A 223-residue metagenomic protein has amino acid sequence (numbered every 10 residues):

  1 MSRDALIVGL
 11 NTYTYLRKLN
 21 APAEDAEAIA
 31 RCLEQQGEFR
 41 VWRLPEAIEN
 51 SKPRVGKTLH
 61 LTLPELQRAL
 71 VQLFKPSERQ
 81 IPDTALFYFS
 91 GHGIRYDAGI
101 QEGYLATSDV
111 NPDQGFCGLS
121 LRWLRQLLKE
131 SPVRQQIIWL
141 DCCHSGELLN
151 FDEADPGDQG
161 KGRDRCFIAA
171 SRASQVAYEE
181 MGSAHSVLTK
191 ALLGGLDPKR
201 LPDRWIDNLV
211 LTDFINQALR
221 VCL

Functional and structural regions predicted by a protein language model:
M1, E34-Q35, R95-G99, D158-K161: Short glycine/proline-enriched loop/turn "hinge" motifs that connect secondary-structure elements and lie
M1-K18: Short glycine-rich His-centered loop
S2, T58-F151, A184, D203-R204 (+1 more regions): Caspase-like (clan CD) cysteine peptidase catalytic core
R3, F39, R165: Short, conserved active-site loop motifs that form the nucleotide-linked donor/cofactor pocket
V8-N11, L44-I48, Y88-H92, S108 (+2 more regions): Active-site-proximal beta-strand/loop segments in catalytic clefts of secreted hydrolases
G9, L19, A26, C117-G118 (+1 more regions): Active-site-proximal C-terminal subdomain of hydrolase catalytic domains
Y15-N20, V55-T58, D113: Second-shell loop/turn segments in exported
A26, R31-D83: Functional beta-strand-loop-alpha-helix junction segments that form "active/interaction loops" within catalytic
